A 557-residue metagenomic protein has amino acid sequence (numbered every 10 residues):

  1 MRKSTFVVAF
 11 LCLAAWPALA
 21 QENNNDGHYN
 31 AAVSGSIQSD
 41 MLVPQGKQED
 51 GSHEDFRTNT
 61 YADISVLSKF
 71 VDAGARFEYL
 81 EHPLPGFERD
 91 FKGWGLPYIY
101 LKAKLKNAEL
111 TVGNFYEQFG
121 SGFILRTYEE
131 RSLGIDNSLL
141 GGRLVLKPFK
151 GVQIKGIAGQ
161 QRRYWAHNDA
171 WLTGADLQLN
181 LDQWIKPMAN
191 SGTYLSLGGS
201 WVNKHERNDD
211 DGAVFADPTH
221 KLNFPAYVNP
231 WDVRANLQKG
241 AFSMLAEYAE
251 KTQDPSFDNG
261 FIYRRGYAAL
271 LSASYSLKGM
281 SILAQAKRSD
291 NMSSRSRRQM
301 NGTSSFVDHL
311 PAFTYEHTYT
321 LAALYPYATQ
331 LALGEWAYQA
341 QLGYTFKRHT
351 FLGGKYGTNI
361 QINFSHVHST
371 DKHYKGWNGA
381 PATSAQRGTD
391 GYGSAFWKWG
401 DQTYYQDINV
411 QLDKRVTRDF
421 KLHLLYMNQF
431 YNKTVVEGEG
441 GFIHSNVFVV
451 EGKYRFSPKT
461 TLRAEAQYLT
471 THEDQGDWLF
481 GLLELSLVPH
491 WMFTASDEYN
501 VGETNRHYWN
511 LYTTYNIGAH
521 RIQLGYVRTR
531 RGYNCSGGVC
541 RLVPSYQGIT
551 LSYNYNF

Functional and structural regions predicted by a protein language model:
M1-S34, F557: Bacterial Sec-dependent N-terminal signal peptides
Q21-V33, V66-V71, A103-N107, T111 (+8 more regions): Short loop/turn motifs that connect adjacent beta-strands in outer-membrane beta-barrel proteins
E22-S52, S365-V367: Short glycine/proline- and aromatic-enriched beta-strand/turn motifs that initiate or cap beta-hairpins
S36-V43, L84-F87, T111-A189, Y194-F224 (+5 more regions): Surface-exposed coil loops of outer-membrane beta-barrel proteins
Q38, H53, R57, M188-G192 (+2 more regions): Exposed, low-structure sequence patches enriched in small/polar residues
S52-E54, T58-L67, G74: Long, low-hydrophobicity, solvent-exposed regions enriched in small/turn-prone and acidic residues
S65-Q160, P187-A189, Y275-M300, Q475 (+1 more regions): Outer membrane beta-barrel
L84, E88-F91, Q161-H167, K251-R264: Outer-membrane beta-barrel proteins
